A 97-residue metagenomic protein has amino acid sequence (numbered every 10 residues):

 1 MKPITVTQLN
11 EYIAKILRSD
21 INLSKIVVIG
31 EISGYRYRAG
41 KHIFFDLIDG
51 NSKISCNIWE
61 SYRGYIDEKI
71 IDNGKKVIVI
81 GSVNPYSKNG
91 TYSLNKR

Functional and structural regions predicted by a protein language model:
M1-R97: OB-fold and OB-like single-stranded nucleic-acid-recognition modules and their adjacent interaction interfaces
